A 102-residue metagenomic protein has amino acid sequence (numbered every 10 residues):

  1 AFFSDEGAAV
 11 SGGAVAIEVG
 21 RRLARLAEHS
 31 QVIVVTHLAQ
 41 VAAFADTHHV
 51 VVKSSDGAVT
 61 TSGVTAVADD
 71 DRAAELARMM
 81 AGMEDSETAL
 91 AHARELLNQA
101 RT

Functional and structural regions predicted by a protein language model:
A1-F2, I33: Hydrophobic "anchor" residues on beta-strands that sit immediately upstream of conserved functional sites
F2-A9: Walker B catalytic motif
G13-T102: C-terminal lobe/lid and adjacent interdomain/linker elements of RecA-like ASCE P-loop ATPase modules
